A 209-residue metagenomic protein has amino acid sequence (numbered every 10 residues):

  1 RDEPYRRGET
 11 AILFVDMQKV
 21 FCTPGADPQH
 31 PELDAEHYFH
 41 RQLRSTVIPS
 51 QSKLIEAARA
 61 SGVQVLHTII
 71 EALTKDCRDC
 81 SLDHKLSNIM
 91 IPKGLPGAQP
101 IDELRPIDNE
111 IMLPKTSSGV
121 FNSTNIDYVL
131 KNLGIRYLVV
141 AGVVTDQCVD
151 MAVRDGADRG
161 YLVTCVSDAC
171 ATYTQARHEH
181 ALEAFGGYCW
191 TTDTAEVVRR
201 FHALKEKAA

Functional and structural regions predicted by a protein language model:
R1-A11, G25-P28, E56-S61, L73 (+1 more regions): Active-site-adjacent betaalpha module
L13-V15: Short hydrophobic beta-strand that contains or immediately precedes a catalytic carboxylate
T23-H40: A solvent-exposed, charged loop/short amphipathic helix patch at secondary-structure junctions
E36-Q42, K85-M90: Glycine-rich tight-turn/loop motif centered on a GG-T
H37-R44, A141-T145: Short, glycine-rich nucleotide/cofactor-binding loops
S45-Q64: A short, N-terminal amphipathic alpha-helix
H67-E71, K75-D76: Catalytic-core segment of enzymes that process non-peptidic bonds
